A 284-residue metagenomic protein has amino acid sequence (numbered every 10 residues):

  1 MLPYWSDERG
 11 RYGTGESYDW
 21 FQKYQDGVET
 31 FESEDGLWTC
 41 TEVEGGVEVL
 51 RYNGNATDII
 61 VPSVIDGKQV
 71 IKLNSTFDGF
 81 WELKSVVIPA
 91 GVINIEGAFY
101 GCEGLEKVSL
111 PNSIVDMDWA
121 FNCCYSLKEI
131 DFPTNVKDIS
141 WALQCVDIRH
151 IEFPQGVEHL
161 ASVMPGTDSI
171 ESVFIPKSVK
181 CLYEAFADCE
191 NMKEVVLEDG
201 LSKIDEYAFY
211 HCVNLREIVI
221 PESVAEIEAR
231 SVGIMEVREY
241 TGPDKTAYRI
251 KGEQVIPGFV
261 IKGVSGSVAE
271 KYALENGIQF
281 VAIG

Functional and structural regions predicted by a protein language model:
M1-R11, Q22, L37-E44, G54-I71 (+9 more regions): Structural signature of tandem-repeat unit edges
G15-W38: N-terminal low-complexity, Pro/Thr/Ser-rich intrinsically disordered segments that act as propeptides or flexible
S17, V268-G277: Short, aromatic/basic amphipathic alpha-helical patches
G46-E48: General beta-strand recognition
R51-Y52, T76-D78: Acidic, Ser/Thr
T76, E96-A98, D118-A120, S140-A142 (+4 more regions): Consensus positions within tandem repeat domains that build extended binding/scaffold surfaces
